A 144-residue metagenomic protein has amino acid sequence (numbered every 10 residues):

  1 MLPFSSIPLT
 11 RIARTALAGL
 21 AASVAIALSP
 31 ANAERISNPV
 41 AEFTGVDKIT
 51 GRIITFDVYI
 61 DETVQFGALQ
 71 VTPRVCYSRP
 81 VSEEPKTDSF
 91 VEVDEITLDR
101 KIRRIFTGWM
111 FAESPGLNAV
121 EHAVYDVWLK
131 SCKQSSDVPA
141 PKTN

Functional and structural regions predicted by a protein language model:
L2-A13, L17-L20, L28-N144: N- and C-terminal low-complexity/disordered segments
